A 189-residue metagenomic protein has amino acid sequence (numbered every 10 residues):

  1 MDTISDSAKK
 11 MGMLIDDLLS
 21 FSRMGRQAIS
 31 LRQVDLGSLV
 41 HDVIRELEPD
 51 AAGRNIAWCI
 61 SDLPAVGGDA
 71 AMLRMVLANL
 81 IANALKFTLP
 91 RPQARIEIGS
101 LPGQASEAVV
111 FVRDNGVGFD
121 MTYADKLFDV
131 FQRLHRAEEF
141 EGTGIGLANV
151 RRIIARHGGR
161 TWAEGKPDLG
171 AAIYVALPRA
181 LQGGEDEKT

Functional and structural regions predicted by a protein language model:
I4, G146, V150: Short alpha-helical Gxxx[C/S/T] motif in the catalytic ATP-binding
D6-M11: Short alpha-helical segment of the dimerization/phosphotransfer core of two-component systems
S30-R45, E97: A conserved beta-strand-to-alpha-helix junction within the catalytic ATP-binding
A84-T88: Short helix-loop "hinge" at the ATP-lid/N-box region of the Bergerat-fold HATPase_c
Q93-A105: Short beta-strand/loop element within the Bergerat-fold HATPase_c
F119-F131: Short conserved segment of the HATPase_c
I154-A155: Detector for a conserved hydrophobic position within an alpha-helical segment of the HATPase_c
G158-E164: Glycine-rich ATP-binding loops of the HATPase_c
